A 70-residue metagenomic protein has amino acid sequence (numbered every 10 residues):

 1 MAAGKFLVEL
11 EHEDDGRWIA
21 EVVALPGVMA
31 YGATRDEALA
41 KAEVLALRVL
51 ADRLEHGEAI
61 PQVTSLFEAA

Functional and structural regions predicted by a protein language model:
M1-L7, D36, A40-A70: Short, charged, surface-exposed hinge/linker loops at domain edges that act as mobile lids or interdomain connectors
A2-K5, R17, P26: ATP-dependent carboxylate activation and anion-phosphoryl transfer catalytic cores that bind Mg-ATP to form
L10-A24: Short aromatic-glycine-(Arg/Gly/Cys) micro-motifs in beta-strand/loop hairpins
G16, V28, T64: Active-site-proximal flexible loops/turns
V23-P26, P61: Proline-rich low-complexity regions
P26-E37: A short, exposed loop/beta-hairpin motif centered on an aromatic-Gly-Thr core
